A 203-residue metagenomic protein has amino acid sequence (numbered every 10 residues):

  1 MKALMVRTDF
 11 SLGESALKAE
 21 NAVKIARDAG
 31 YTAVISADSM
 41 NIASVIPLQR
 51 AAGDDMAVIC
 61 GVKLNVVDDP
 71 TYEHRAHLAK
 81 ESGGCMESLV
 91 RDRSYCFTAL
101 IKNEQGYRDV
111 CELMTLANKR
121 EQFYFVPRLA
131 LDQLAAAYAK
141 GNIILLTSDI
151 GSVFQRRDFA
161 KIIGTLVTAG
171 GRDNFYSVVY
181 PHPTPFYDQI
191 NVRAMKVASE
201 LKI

Functional and structural regions predicted by a protein language model:
M1-I203: Phosphodiester-processing cores and adjacent nucleic acid-binding clamps
